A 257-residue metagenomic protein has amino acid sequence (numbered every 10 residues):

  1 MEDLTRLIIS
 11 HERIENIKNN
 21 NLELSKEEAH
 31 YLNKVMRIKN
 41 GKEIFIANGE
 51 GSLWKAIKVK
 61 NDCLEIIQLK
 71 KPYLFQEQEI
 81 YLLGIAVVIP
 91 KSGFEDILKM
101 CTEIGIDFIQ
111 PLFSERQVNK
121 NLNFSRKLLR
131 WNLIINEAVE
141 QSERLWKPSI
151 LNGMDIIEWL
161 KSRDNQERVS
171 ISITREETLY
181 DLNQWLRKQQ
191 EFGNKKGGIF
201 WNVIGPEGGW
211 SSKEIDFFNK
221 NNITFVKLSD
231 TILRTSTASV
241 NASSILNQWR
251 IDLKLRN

Functional and structural regions predicted by a protein language model:
M1-L74: N-terminal positively charged helical leader segments and presequences
E12, S114-Q117, D230-T231: Short, ordered loop/turn segments at secondary-structure junctions
K71-P72, R175-E177, E207-G208, D230-L233: Short, acidic/turn-prone active-site loops that include or flank metal/cofactor- and phosphate-binding residues
F75-I171: RNA substrate-binding interface of SAM-dependent RNA methyltransferases
G153-K196, F200: A mid-sequence, solvent-exposed acidic-amphipathic segment
I199-K213, F217: A C-terminal functional module that forms or caps the active site or interfaces directly with catalytic machinery
S212-N257: Structured adenosyl-cofactor binding patch, chiefly the S-adenosyl-L-methionine
